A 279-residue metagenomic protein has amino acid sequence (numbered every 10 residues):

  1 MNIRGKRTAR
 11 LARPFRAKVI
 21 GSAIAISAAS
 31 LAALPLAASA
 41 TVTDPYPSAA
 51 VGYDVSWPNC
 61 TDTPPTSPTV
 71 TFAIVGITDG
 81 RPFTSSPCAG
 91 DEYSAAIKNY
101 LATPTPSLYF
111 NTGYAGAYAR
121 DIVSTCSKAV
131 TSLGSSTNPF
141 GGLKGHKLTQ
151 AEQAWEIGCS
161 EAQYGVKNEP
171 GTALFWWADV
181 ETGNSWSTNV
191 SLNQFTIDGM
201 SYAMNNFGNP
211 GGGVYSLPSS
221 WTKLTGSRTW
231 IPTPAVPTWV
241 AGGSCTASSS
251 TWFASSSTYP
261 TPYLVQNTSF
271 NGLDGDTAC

Functional and structural regions predicted by a protein language model:
N2-A40: Secretory targeting and sorting signals
T41-P68, W230-C279: Functionally critical loop-and-helix segments that line ligand-binding/catalytic clefts of soluble enzyme domains
V42-F195: Substrate-binding cleft of extracellular glycoside hydrolase catalytic domains
K98-Y100, T229-P232: Short, conserved loop/helix-junction motifs that constitute active-site signature segments in enzyme catalytic cores
N111, N205-L224, V236-G243: Aromatic-lined carbohydrate-recognition surfaces of secreted/lumenal glycan-active proteins
G116-I122, S220-W230: Glycine-rich, charge-decorated loop segments at or immediately adjacent to ligand/cofactor-binding or catalytic sites
T172-L174, G208, P260: Residues that flank catalytic or metal-binding motifs in active/ligand-binding sites
S191-N209: Long, well-ordered alpha-helical scaffolding segments within enzyme catalytic domains, especially pronounced
